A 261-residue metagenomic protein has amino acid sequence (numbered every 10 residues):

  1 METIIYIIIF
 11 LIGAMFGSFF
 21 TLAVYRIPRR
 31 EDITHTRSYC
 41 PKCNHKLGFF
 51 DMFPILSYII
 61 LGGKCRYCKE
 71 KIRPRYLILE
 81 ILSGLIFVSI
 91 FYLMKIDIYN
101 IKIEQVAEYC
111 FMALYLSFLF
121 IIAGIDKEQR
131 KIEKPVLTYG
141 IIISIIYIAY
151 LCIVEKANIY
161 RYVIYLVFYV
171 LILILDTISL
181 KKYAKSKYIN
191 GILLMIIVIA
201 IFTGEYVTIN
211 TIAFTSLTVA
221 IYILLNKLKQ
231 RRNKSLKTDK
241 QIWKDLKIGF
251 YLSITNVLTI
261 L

Functional and structural regions predicted by a protein language model:
M1-L261: A membrane-topology feature that recognizes alpha-helical transmembrane segments and their immediate juxtamembrane
